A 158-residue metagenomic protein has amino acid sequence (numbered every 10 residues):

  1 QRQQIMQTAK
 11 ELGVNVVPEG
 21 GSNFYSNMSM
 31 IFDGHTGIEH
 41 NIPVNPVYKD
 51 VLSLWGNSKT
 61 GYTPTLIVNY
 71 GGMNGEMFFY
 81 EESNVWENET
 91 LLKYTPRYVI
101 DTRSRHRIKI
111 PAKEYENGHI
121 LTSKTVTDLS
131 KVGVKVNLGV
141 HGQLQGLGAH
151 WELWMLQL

Functional and structural regions predicted by a protein language model:
Q1, V44-Q157: Active-site neighborhoods of metal-dependent hydrolases
Q1-D33, V68-N69, E116, Q143: Divalent metal-binding pocket/active-site signature
T8, E39, E152: Acidic-residue sensor for enzyme active/binding pockets
K10-V14, I31-I38, N57-G61, G133: Glycine-enriched alpha-helix->loop->beta-strand junction motifs that scaffold or abut catalytic
N15-P18, G37-H40, L138-G139: Short catalytic-loop micro-motif centered on adjacent basic/acidic residues
M28-V51: Repeat-solenoid scaffold signature
